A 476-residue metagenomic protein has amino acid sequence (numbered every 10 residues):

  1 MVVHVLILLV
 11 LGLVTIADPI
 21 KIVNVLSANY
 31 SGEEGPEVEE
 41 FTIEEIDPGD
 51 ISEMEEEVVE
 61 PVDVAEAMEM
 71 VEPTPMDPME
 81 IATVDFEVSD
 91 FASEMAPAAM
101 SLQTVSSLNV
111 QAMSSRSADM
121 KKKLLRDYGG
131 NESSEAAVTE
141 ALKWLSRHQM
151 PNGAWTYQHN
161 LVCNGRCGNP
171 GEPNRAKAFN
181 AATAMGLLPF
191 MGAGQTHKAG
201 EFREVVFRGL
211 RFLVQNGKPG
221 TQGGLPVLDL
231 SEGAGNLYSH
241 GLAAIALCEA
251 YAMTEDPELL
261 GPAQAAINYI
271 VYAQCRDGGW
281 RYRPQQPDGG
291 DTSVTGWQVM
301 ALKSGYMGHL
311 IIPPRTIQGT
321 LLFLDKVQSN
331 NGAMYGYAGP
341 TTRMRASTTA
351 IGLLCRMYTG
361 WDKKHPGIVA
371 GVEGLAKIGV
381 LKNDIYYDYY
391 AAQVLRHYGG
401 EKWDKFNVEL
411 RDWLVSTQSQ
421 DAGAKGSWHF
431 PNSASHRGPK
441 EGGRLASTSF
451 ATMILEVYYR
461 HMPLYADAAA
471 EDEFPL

Functional and structural regions predicted by a protein language model:
M1, L6-E72: Extracytoplasmic/periplasmic juxtamembrane low-complexity linkers enriched in Pro
I7, S93-K143, R147, Y157-V205 (+6 more regions): An alpha-helical repeat/solenoid feature that recognizes helix-turn-helix modules
V25, T42, F86-E87, F91-A92 (+1 more regions): Exposed boundary/loop context
E55-M113: Extracytoplasmic intrinsically disordered, low-complexity "stalk/linker" and propeptide segments that are Pro/Thr-rich
M150: Calcium-coordinating acidic loop motifs
G153-W155: Acidic Ca2+-chelating loop motifs
L213: Patatin-like phospholipase
